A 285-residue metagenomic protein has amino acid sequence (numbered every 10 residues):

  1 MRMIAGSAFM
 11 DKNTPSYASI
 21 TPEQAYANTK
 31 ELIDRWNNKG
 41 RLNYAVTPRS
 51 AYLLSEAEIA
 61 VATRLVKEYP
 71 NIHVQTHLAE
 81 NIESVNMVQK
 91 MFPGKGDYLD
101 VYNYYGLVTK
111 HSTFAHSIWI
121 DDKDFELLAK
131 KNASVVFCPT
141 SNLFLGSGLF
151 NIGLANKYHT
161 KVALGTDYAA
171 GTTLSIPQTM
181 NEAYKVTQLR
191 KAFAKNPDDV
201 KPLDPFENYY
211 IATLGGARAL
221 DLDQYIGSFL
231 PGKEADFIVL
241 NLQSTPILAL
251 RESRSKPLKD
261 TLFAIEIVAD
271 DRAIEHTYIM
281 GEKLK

Functional and structural regions predicted by a protein language model:
M1-S117: Metal-coordinating catalytic core of metallo-dependent amide/deamination hydrolases
R2, V66-N71, L107-K110, L127-V136 (+2 more regions): Glycine-enriched alpha-helix->loop->beta-strand junction motifs that scaffold or abut catalytic
V46, H77, L128, V135 (+5 more regions): Conserved, mostly hydrophobic/aromatic
T47-Y52, L143, P197-D198, Y225: Conserved short loop/turn motifs at secondary-structure junctions
L53-L54, E80-E83, W119-F125, L143-S147 (+1 more regions): Active-site environment of divalent metal-dependent phosphoester hydrolases
Y104-L107, H111, G153-A249: His/Asp/Glu-enriched, well-ordered alpha-helical/loop segment that forms or immediately abuts the divalent-metal
D122-K123, A129-T166: A conserved active-site cap/scaffold subdomain adjacent to cofactor or substrate pockets
E234-K285: C-terminal cap of metal-dependent C-N hydrolases
